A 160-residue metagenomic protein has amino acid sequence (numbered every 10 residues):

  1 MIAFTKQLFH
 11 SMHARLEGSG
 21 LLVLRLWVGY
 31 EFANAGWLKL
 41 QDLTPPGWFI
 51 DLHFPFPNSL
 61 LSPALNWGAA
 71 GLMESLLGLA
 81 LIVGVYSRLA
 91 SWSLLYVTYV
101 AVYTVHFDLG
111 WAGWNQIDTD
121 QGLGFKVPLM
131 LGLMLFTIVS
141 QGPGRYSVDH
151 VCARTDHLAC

Functional and structural regions predicted by a protein language model:
M1-D42, L60-L79, V83-C160: Extended, low-polarity transmembrane helix blocks
G47-S62: Perimembrane loop-to-helix junctions flanking transmembrane segments
